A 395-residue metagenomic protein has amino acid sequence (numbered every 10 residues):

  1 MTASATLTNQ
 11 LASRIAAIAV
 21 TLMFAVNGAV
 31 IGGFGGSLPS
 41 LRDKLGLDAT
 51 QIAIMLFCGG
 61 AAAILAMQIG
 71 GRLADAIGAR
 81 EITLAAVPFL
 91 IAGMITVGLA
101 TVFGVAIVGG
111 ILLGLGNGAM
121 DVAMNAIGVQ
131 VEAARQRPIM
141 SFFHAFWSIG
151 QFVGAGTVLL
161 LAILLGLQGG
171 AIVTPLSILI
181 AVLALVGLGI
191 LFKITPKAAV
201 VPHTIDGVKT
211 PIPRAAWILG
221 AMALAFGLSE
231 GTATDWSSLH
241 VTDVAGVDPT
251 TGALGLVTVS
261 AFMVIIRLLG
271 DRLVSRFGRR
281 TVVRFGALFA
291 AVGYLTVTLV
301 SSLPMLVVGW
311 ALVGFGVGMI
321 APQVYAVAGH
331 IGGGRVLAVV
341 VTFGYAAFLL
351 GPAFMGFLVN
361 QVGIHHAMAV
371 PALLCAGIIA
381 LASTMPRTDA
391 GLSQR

Functional and structural regions predicted by a protein language model:
G36-T50, D235-T251: Short amphipathic helix-loop junctions that connect adjacent transmembrane helices in Major Facilitator Superfamily/SLC
G46, G78, L99-G104, G246 (+2 more regions): Helix-breaking motifs and short loop linkers at transmembrane-helix boundaries and internal kinks in secondary membrane
A66-G78, A162, I266-R279, V359-N360: Helix-to-loop junctions at the C-terminal end of transmembrane segments in multipass secondary transporters
R80-T83, V283: Primarily marks hydrophobic transmembrane alpha-helices of the MFS/SLC 12-helix fold
A119-A134, G318-I331: Intracellular juxtamembrane helix-capping segments at the cytosolic ends of symmetry-related transmembrane helices
I172-I190, H366-T384: Symmetry-related core transmembrane helices of the 12-TM Major Facilitator Superfamily/SLC fold
F277-V324: C-terminal transmembrane helical hairpin of 12-TM major facilitator-type secondary transporters
I331-H366, P371: A late C-terminal transmembrane helix in Major Facilitator Superfamily
